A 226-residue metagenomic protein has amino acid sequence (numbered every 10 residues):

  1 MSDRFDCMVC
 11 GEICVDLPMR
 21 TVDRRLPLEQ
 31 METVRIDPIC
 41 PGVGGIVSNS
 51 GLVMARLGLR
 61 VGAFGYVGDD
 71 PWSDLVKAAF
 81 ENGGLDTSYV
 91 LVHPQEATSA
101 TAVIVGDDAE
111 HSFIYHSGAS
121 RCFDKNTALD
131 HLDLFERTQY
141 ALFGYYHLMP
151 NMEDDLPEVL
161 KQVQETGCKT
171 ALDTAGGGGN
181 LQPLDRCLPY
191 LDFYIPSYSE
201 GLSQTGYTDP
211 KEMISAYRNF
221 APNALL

Functional and structural regions predicted by a protein language model:
M1-Y66, P71-N82: Glycine-rich phosphate/adenosyl-contacting loop at the front of the ribokinase-like
S2-D16, A78-V92, V105-L226: Ribokinase/PfkB-type carbohydrate-kinase core domain
N49-G51, Y89-L91, T101: Short secondary-structure capping/turn segments at boundaries of alpha-helices and beta-strands
L52, A100-I104, S112: Short beta-strand scaffold segments in enzyme catalytic cores
G65, L91-P94: Short beta->alpha connector loops at strand-helix junctions that form conserved, small/polar/Pro-enriched
